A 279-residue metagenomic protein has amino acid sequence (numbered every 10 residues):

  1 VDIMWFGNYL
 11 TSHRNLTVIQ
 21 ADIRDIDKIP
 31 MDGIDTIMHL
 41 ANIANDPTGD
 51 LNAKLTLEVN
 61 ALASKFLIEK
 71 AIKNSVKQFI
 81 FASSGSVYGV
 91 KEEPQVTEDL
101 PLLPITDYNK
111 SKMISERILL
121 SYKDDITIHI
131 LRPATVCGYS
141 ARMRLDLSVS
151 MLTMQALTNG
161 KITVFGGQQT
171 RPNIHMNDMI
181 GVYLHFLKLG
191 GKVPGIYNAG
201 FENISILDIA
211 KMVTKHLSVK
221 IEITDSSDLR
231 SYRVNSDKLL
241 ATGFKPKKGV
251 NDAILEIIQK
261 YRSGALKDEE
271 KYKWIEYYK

Functional and structural regions predicted by a protein language model:
V1, I37-I43, F79-G85, L131-P133: SDR active-site strand-loop-helix element
V1-T36: N-terminal Rossmann/SDR dinucleotide-binding element
I23-V59: NAD(P)H-binding glycine-rich loop region in Rossmannoid oxidoreductase-like domains and their noncatalytic homologs
K65-D107: Conserved Rossmann-fold NAD(P)-dependent oxidoreductase catalytic core, especially the SDR/UDP-sugar
S111: Active-site helix of classical SDR
R117-R171, M176-G181, V213: NAD(P)-dependent short-chain dehydrogenase/reductase
N159-G160, V164-K279: C-terminal substrate-binding subdomain of Rossmann-fold SDR/epimerase-dehydratase oxidoreductases
